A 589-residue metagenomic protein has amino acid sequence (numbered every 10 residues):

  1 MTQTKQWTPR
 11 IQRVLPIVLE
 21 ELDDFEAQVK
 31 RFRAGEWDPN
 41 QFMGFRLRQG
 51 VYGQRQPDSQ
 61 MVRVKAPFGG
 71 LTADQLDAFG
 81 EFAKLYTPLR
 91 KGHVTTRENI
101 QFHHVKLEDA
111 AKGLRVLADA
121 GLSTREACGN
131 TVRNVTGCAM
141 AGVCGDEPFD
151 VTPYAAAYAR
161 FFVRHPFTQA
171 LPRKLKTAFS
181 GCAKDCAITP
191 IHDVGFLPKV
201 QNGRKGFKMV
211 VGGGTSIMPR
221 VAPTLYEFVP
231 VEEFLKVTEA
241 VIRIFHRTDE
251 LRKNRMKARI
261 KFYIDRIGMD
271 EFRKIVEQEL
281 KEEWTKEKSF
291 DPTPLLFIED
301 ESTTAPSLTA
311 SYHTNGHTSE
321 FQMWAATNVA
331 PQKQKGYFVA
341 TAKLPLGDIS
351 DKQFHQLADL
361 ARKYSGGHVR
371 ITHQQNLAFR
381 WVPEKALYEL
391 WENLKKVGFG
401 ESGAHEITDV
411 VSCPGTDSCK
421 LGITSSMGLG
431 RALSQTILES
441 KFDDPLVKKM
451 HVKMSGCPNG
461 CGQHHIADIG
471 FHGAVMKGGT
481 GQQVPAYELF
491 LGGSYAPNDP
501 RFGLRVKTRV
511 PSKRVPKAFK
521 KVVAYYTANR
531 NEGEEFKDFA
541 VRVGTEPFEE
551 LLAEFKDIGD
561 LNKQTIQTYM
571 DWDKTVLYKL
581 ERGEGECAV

Functional and structural regions predicted by a protein language model:
M1-V589: Peripheral terminal and linker regions in Fe-S/redox and tRNA-modifying enzymes
